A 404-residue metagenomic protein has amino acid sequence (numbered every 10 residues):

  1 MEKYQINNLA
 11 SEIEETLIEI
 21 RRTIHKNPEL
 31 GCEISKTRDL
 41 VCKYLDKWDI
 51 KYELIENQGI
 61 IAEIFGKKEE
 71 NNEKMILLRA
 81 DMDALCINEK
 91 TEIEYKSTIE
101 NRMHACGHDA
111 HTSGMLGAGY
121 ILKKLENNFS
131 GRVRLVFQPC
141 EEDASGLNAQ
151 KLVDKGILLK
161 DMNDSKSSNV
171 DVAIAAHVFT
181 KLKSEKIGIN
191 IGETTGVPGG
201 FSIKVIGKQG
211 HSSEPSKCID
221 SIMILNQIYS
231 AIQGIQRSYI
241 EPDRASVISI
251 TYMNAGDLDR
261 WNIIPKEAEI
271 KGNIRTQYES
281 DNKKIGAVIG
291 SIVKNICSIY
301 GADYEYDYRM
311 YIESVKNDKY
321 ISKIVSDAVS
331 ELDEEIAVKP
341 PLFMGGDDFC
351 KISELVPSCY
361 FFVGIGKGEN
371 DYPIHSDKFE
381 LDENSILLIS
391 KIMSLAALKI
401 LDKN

Functional and structural regions predicted by a protein language model:
E2-H104, S113-S130: Acidic/His- and Gly-rich active-site-bordering loop/insert found across diverse amide/peptide-bond hydrolases
I24, L78, H108, L135 (+7 more regions): Divalent metal-coordination and catalytic microenvironments
N27-C32, L85, E142-D143, D257-D259 (+1 more regions): Short, small-residue-enriched loops and turns at beta-alpha junctions that line or gate enzyme active sites
E53, R134-V136, E305: A structural signal for isolated positions on well-ordered beta-strands in alpha/beta enzyme cores
L77-R79, F201-I203, Y360-G366: Non-cysteine beta-strand/loop elements that form the S-adenosyl-L-methionine
L85, I93-M103, D109-A110, L116 (+2 more regions): Histidine/acidic-residue-rich, glycine-tolerant segments that coordinate divalent metal ions
M223-N404: Metal-dependent amide/peptide-bond hydrolase catalytic core, centered on the "pita-bread" metallohydrolase fold
